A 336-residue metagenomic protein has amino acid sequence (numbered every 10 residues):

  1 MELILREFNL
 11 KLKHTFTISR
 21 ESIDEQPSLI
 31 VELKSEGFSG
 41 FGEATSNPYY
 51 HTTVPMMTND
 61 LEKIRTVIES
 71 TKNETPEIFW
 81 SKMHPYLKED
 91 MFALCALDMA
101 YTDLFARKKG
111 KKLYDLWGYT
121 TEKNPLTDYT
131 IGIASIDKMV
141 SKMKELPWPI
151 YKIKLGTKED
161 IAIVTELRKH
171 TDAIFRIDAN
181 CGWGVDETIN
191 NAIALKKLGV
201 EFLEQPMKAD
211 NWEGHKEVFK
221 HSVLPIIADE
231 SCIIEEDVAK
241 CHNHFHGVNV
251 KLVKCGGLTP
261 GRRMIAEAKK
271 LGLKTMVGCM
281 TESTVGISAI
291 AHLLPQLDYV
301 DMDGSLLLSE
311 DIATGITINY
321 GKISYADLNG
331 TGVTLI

Functional and structural regions predicted by a protein language model:
M1-F8, I18-D24, S81, M99 (+3 more regions): N-terminal amphipathic alpha-helix/helix-capping segment at the start of soluble metabolic enzymes
L3-L12, S22, S28, E36 (+1 more regions): Flexible C-terminal active-site loop/helix
L5, L33-K34, S39-K108: Metal- or metallocofactor-binding catalytic centers and their adjacent structured scaffolds across diverse enzyme
N9-T17, G199: Short Pro/Gly-enriched beta-strand edge/turn motifs at strand-loop
V31, G37, L97, G110 (+6 more regions): Conserved, mostly hydrophobic/aromatic
G40-G42, P125-I131, P149-I153, F175-A179 (+5 more regions): Hydrophobic faces of well-ordered beta-strands that scaffold small-molecule active sites in alpha/beta enzyme cores
D115-S222: Metal-dependent enolase-superfamily TIM-barrel catalytic cores that perform enediolate-based chemistry
D210-D303: Catalytic alpha/beta core domains of metabolic enzymes, predominantly
